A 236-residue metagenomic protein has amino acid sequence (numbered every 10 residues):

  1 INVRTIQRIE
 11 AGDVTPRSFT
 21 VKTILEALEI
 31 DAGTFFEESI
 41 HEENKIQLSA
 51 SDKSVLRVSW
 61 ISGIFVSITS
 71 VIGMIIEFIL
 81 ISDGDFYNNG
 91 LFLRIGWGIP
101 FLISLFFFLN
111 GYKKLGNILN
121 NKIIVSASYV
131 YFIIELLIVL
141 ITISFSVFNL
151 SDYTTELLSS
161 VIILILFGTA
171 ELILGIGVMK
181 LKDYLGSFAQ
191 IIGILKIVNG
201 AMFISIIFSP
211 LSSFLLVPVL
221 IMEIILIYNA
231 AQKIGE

Functional and structural regions predicted by a protein language model:
I1-T15, E38: Recognition helix of helix-turn-helix/homeodomain-like DNA-binding domains that insert into the DNA major groove
A11-V14, I40, L80, F145: Short, flexible helix-adjacent loops and helix caps
F19-T34: DNA major-groove recognition helix of helix-turn-helix/homeodomain DNA-binding modules
E37-V55: Short, charged recognition helix plus adjacent turn of helix-turn-helix-like nucleic-acid-binding domains
A50-E236: Hydrophobic, aromatic-enriched alpha-helical segments typical of multi-pass transmembrane helices
